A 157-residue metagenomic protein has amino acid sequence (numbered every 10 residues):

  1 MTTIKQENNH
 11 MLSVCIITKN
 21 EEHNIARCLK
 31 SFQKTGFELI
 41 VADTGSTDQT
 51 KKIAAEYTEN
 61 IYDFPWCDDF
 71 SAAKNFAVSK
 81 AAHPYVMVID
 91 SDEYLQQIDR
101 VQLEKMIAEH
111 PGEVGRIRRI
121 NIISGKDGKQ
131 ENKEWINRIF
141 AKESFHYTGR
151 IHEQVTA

Functional and structural regions predicted by a protein language model:
T2-M11: Extreme N-terminus of proteins, especially the signal/transit-peptide cleavage junction and the first residues
H10-M11, A72-V78, P84, I89 (+1 more regions): Catalytic-site signature of metal-activated, phosphate-bearing donor transferases, centered on the GT-A/GT-A-like
I16, F37-G45, Y62, S91: Short beta-strand/loop segment that forms part of the nucleotide-sugar
I16-T35: Short, well-formed alpha-helical segments that are part of the catalytic scaffolds of diverse glycosyltransferases
H23-A26, D48-Y57, I98: Acidic helix N-cap motif at the loop->helix transition within catalytic regions of sugar-transfer enzymes
A26, Q33, G45, P65 (+1 more regions): Active-site-proximal cofactor/substrate-binding loop regions of enzyme domains
S31, D43-K52, W66, D90: A conserved acidic beta->alpha catalytic loop
F37, K51-F76, K80: Conserved donor nucleotide-binding strand/loop of the catalytic core
